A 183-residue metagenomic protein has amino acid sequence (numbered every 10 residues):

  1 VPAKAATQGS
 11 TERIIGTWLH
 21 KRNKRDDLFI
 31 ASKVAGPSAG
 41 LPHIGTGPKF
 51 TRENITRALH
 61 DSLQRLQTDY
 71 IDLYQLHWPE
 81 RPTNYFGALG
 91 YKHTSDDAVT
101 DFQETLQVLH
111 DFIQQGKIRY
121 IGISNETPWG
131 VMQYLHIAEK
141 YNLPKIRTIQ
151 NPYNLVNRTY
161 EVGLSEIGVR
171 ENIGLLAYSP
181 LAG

Functional and structural regions predicted by a protein language model:
V1, S32, L73-L76, I123 (+1 more regions): Conserved beta-strand positions
V1-V34, E53, D69, Q114 (+1 more regions): N-terminal binding-site loop/beta-alpha segment at the start of enzyme catalytic domains that lines or forms
E12-K24, T56-D69, G163-N172: Short amphipathic alpha-helices and their capping/turn segments at secondary-structure boundaries
R25-L28, D69-L73, R119-Y120, P144-R147: Short acidic capping loops at alpha-helix termini that bridge into adjacent secondary structure
G40-T56, Y91-T100: Active-site mouth loops of central-metabolism enzymes
K49-L66, F102-Q107, V131-H136: Short, acidic/polar
L63-G87: Active-site groove signature of glycoside hydrolases
P79-G183: Beta/alpha (TIM)-barrel catalytic core signal, keyed to glycine-rich beta->alpha loops juxtaposed to Asp/Glu that bind
